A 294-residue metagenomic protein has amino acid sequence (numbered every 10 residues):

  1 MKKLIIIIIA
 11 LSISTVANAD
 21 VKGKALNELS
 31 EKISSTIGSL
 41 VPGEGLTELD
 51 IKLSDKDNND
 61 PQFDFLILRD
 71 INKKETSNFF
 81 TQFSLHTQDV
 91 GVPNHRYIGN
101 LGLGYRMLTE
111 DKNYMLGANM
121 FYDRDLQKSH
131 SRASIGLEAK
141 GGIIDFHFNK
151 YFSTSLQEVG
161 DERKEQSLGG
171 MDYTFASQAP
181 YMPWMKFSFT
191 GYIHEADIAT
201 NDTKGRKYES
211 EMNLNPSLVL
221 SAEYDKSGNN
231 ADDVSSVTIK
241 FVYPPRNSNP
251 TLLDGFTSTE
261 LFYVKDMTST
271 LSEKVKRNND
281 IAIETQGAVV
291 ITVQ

Functional and structural regions predicted by a protein language model:
D20-R96, L271-Q294: Outer-membrane beta-barrel initiation region
D20-V41, T154-S188, H194-A199, N213-S221 (+1 more regions): Flexible, glycine-rich linker and terminal segments associated with outer-membrane beta-barrel/transport systems
E44-L46, K73-T81, L108-A118, I143-F148 (+3 more regions): Repeated loop/turn-to-beta-strand initiation elements of outer-membrane beta-barrel proteins
G45, D57-F65, S77, H95-L101 (+6 more regions): Residues that define the transmembrane beta-barrel architecture of outer-membrane proteins
L46-S54, L66-L68, F80-H86, G117-D123 (+6 more regions): Transmembrane beta-strands of outer-membrane beta-barrel proteins
L53-D57, L85-G91, Y105-M107, Y122-L126 (+5 more regions): Transmembrane beta-strands of outer-membrane beta-barrel pores
F65-R69, L101-Y105, M120, I135-G141 (+4 more regions): Residues on the lipid-exposed face of transmembrane beta-strands in outer-membrane beta-barrel proteins
